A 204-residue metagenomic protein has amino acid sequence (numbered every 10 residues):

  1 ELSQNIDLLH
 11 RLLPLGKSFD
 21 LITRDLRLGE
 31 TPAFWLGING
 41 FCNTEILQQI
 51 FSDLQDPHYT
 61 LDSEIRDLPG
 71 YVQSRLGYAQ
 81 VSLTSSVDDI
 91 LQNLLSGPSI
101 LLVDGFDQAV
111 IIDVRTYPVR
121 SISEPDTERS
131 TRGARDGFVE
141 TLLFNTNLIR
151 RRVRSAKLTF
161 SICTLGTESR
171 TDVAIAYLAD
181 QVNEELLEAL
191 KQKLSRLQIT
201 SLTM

Functional and structural regions predicted by a protein language model:
E1-M204: Membrane-embedded alpha-helical signal segments
